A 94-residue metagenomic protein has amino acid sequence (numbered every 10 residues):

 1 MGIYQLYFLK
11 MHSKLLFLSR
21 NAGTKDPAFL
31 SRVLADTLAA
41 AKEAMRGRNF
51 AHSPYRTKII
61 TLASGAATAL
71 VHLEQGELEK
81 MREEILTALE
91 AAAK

Functional and structural regions predicted by a protein language model:
M1-D26, S31-L34, L89: Short terminal alpha-helical segments
Y4-L6, M11, K42, N49-H52 (+1 more regions): Long, low-complexity, tandem-repeat intrinsically disordered regions
M11, L18, L34-A41, I59-L62 (+4 more regions): Amphipathic alpha-helices that form helix-helix packing interfaces
R20-A28, M45-R56, L70-E79: Charged, low-complexity interaction regions
